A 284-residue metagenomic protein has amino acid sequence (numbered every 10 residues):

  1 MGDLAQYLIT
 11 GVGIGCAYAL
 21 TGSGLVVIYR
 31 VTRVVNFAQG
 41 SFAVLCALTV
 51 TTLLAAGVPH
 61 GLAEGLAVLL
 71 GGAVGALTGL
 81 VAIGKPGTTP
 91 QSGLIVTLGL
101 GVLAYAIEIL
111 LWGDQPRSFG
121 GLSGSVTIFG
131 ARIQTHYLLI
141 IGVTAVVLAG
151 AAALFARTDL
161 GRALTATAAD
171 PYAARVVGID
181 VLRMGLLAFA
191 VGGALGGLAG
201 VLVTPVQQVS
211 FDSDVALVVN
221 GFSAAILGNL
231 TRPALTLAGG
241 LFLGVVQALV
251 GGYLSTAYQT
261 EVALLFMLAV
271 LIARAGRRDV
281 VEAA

Functional and structural regions predicted by a protein language model:
M1-T21, T49, V58-A63, T89-L94 (+5 more regions): Membrane-interfacial amphipathic/re-entrant helices at transmembrane-helix boundaries
D3-A55, T78-T88, S92, L227-A234: Single transmembrane alpha-helix segments in multi-pass membrane proteins
T10, I14-G15, R132-S210, P233-A238: Helix-loop-helix "hairpin" substructures at the membrane interface of multi-pass membrane proteins
Y18, G22, P59-L69, F189-G196 (+1 more regions): Transmembrane alpha-helical segments in multi-pass inner-membrane proteins
G24, T88, L111, A169-R183 (+1 more regions): Cytosolic-side transmembrane-helix boundaries in multi-pass membrane proteins
L25, V58-L100, I107, G239-L243: Alpha-helical transmembrane segments within multi-pass membrane transporters and channels
S41-F42, G79, G84-I109, D214-I226 (+1 more regions): Pore- or pathway-lining transmembrane helices of multi-pass membrane proteins that form conduits for solutes/ions
K85-R157, M184, L254, A283-A284: Transmembrane helix-bundle core of multi-pass membrane transporters and related energy-transducing complexes
